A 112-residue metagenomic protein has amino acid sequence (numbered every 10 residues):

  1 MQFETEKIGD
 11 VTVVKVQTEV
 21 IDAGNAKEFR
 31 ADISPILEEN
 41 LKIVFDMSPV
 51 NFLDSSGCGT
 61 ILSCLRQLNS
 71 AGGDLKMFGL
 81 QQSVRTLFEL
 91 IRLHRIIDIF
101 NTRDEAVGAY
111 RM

Functional and structural regions predicted by a protein language model:
M1-T5, R111-M112: Non-catalytic signal-transmission and effector/linker regions of two-component phosphorelay proteins
E4-A31: STAS-typified acidic loop motif
I21-I97: Amphipathic alpha-helical interaction surfaces in cytosolic regulatory modules
Q82, D104-E105: Acidic phosphotransfer microenvironment of two-component signaling modules
D98-T102: Short acidic-hydrophobic, aromatic-tinged amphipathic segments that line or gate anion-handling sites
E105-R111: Short, charged, intrinsically disordered terminal tails
